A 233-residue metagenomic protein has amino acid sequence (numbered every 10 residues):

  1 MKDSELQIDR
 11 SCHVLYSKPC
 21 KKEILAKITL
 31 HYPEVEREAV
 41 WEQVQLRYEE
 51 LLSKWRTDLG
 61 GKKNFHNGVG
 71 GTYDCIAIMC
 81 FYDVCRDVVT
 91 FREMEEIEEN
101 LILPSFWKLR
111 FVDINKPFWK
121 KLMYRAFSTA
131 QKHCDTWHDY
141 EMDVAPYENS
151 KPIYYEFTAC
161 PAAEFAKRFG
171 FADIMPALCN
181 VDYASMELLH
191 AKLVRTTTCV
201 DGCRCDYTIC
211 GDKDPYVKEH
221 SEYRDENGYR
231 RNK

Functional and structural regions predicted by a protein language model:
M1-Y82: N-terminal, charged low-complexity regulatory/assembly segments
F65-N67, A166-F169, R224-D225: A short, structure-level motif marking secondary-structure boundaries and short turns
G70-R168: Amphipathic interaction/junction segments at domain boundaries or subunit interfaces
E141-D201: Short, hydrophobic/π-rich interface segment
A162-E164, D212-E219: Short, charged/polar, Gly/Pro-enriched secondary-structure boundary elements
A184, E222-K233: Short, cationic low-complexity segments
T196, G202-D212: C-terminal edge-of-domain segments
D206-T208, E219, D225: N-terminal functional module detector in eukaryotic proteins
